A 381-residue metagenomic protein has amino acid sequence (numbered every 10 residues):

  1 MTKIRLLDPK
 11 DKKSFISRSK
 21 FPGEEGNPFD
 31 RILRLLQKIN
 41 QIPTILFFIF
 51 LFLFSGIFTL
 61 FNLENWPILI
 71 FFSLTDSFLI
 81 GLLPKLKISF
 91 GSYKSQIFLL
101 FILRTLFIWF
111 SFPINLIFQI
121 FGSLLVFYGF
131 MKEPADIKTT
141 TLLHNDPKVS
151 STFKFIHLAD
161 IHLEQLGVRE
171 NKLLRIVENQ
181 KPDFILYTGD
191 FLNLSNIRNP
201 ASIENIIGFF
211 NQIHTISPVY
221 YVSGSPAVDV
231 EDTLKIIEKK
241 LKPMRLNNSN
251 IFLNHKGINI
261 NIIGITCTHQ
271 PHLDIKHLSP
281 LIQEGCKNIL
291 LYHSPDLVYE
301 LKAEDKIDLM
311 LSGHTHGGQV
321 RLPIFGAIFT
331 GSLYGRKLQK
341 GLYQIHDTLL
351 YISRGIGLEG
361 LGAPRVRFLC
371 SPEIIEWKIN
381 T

Functional and structural regions predicted by a protein language model:
M1-I137: Non-catalytic terminal accessory segments
Q119, L125, K138-T140, D160 (+2 more regions): Low-complexity, intrinsically disordered or weakly predicted helical/coil tracts enriched in serine/threonine
S123-P147, L163-V168: Hydrophobic alpha-helical transmembrane segments in integral membrane proteins
V149-T381: Soluble catalytic domains of enzymes that build or remodel membrane lipids, polysaccharides, and related
